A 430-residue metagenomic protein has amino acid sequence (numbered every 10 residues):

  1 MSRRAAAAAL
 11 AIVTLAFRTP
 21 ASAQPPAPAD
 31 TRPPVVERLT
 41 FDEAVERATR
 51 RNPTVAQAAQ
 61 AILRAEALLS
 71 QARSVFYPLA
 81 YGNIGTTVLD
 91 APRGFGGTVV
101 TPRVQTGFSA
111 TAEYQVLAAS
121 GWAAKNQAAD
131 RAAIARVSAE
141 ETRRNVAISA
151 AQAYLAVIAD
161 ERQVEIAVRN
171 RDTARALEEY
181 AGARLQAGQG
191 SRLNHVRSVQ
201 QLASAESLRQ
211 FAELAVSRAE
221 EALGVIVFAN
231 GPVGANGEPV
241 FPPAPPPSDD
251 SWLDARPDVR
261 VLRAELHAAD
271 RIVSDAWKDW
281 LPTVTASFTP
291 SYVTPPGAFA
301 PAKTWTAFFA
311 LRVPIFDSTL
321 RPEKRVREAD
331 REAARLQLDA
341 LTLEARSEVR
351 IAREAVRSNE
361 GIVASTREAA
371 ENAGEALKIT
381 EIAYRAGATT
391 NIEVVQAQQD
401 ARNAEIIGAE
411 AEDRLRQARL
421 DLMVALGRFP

Functional and structural regions predicted by a protein language model:
T14-S22: C-terminal segment of classical bacterial N-terminal signal peptides
A23-Y81, G85, A129, G231 (+5 more regions): Bacterial Sec-pathway N-terminal export signals of envelope proteins
A29-E37, N83-Y114, S120, G234-P245 (+2 more regions): Small/polar, glycine/serine/threonine/aspartate-rich low-complexity segments that form flexible
E46-A56, L63-P78, S109-Q127, V137-R144 (+6 more regions): A glycine-/polar-enriched beta->alpha junction
A59, A129, R192-Q201, N391-Q399: Short, charged, amphipathic alpha-helical segments
S74, S204-G231, A370-R428: Short segments within alpha-helical structural elements
A139, R143-A255, A352-A355, N359 (+3 more regions): Periplasmic alpha-helical coiled-coil/stalk elements that build and connect Gram-negative outer-membrane
